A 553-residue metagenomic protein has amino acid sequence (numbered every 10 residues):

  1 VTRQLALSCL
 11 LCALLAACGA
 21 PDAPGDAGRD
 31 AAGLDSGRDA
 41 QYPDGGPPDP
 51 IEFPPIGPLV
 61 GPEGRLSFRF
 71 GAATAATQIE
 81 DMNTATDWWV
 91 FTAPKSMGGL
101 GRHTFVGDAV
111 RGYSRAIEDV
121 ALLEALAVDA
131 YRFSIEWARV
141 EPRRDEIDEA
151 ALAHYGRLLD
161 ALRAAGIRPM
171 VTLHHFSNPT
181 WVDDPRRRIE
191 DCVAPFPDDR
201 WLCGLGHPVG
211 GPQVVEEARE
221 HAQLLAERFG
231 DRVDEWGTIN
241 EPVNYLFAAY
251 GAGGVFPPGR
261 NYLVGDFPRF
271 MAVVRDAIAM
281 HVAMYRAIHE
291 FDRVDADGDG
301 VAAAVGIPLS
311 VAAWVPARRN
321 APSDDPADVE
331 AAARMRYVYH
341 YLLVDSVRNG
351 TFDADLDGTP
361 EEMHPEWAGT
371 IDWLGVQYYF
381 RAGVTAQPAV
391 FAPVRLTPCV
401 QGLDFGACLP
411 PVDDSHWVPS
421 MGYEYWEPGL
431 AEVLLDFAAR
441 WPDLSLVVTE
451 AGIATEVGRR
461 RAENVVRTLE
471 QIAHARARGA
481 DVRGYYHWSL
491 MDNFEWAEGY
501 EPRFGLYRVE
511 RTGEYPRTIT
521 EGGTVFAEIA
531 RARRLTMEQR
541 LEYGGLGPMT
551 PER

Functional and structural regions predicted by a protein language model:
V1-T2, A6-P50: Ser/Thr-rich, Pro/Gly/Ala-heavy low-complexity intrinsically disordered linkers and tails of secreted extracellular
D26, D30, D35, D39 (+6 more regions): Conserved acidic residues
I51-M97, A153-R461, V465-V466, E470-R553: Active-site region of glycoside hydrolase catalytic domains
F68, R111-E136, R168, G369 (+2 more regions): Catalytic domains of carbohydrate-active enzymes, especially glycoside hydrolases
W89-L126: Aromatic- and Gly/Pro-rich amphipathic surface segment
G101, G107-D108, E146-I147, V273 (+1 more regions): A generic structural signal for short
G107-V110, R143-A150, V209-Q213: Short coil/turn segments at secondary-structure boundaries
L126-Y155, V171-D183: Aromatic-lined carbohydrate-binding/catalytic grooves of carbohydrate-active enzymes
